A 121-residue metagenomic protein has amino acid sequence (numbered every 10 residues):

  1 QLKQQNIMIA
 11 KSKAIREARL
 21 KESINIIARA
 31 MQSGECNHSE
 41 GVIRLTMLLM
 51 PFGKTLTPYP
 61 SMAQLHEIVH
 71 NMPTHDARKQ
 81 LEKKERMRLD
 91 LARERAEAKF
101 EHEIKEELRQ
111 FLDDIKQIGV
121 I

Functional and structural regions predicted by a protein language model:
Q1-I121: Acidic, Ser/Pro/Thr-rich low-complexity regulatory regions and the short amphipathic helical interaction modules they
